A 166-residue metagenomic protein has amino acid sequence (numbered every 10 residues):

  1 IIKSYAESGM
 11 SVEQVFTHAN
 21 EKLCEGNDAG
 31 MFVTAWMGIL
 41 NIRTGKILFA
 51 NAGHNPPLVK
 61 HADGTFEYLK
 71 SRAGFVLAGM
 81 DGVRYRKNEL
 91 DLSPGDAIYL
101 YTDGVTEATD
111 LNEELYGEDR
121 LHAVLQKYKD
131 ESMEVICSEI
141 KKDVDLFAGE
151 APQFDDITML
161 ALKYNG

Functional and structural regions predicted by a protein language model:
I2-G166: Conserved subregion of the PPM/PP2C metallophosphatase catalytic domain
